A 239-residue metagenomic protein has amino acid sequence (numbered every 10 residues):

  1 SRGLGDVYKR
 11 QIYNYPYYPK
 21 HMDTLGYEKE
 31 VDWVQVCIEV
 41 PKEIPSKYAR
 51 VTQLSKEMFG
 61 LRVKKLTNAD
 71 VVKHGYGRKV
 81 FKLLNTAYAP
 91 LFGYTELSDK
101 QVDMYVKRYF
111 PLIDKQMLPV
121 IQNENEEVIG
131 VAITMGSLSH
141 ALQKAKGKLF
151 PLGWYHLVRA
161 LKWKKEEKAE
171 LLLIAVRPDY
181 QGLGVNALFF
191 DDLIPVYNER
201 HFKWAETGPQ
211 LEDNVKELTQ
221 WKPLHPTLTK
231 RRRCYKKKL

Functional and structural regions predicted by a protein language model:
S1-Y8: Short, small-residue-biased leader/transition segments that mark boundaries at the very start of proteins
K9-Y13, P19, E28-E39, E206-G208 (+1 more regions): Conserved catalytic-core motifs of GNAT/GCN5-like acyltransferases
I12-Y15, P19-G93: Acyltransferase donor/substrate-recognition loop-hinge adjacent to the catalytic core
M22, Y197, Q220-W221: Conserved active-site tyrosine of GNAT-family acetyltransferases
K65-A175: A conserved beta-strand-loop-helix scaffold within acyl/acetyltransferase catalytic domains
S98-V102, N125, I133-G153, F189-Y197 (+4 more regions): Active/binding-pocket-proximal capping segment
K168, L172-V176, Q181-P195: Conserved acetyl-CoA-binding loop-helix of GNAT-fold acetyltransferases
